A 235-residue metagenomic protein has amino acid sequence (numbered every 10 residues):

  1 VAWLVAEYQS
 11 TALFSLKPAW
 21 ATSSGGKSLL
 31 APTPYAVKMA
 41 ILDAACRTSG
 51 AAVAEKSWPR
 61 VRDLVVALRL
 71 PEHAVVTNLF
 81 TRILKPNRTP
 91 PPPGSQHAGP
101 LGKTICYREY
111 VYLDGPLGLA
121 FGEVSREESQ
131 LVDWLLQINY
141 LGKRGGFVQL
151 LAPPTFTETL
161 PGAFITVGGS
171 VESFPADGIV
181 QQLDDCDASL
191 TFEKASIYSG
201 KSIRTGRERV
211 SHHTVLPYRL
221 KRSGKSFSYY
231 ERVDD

Functional and structural regions predicted by a protein language model:
V1-V53: N-terminal ordered "arm"
S49, V53-D235: Internal, well-folded beta-alpha domain core
